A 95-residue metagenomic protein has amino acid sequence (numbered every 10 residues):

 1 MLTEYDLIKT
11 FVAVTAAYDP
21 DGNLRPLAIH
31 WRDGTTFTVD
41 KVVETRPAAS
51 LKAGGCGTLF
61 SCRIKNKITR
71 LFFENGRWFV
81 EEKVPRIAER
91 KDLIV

Functional and structural regions predicted by a protein language model:
M1-V95: Cysteine-centric segments in proteins
